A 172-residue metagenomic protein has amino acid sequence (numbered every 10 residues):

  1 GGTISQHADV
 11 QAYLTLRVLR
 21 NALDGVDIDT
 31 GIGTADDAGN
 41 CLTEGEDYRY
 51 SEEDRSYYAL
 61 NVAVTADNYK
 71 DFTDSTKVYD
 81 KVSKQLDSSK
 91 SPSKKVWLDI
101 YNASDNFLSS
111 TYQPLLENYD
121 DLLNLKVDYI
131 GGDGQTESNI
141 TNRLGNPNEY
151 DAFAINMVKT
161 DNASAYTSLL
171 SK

Functional and structural regions predicted by a protein language model:
G1, T65, K172: Venus flytrap/periplasmic-binding-protein-like
G2, Y150-A152: Short, Asp-centered acidic motifs that coordinate Mg2+ and/or phosphate in catalytic or ligand-binding sites
G2-D9, Y13: Short beta-strand elements at the ligand-binding edges of bilobed clamshell
Y13, R17-R20, E137-G145, S164-T167: Amphipathic, non-transmembrane alpha-helical secondary structure
L14, V18-K94: Hinge/cleft segment of the Venus flytrap/periplasmic-binding protein
R17-D24, E117-D121, G145, S171: Sec-exported extracytoplasmic/periplasmic mature domains
K94-L115, K126-T141, G145-P147, N156-N162: Extracytoplasmic "Venus flytrap"
A154, A163-K172: Short beta-strand-centered segments that line the small-molecule binding cleft or hinge of alpha/beta clamshell
